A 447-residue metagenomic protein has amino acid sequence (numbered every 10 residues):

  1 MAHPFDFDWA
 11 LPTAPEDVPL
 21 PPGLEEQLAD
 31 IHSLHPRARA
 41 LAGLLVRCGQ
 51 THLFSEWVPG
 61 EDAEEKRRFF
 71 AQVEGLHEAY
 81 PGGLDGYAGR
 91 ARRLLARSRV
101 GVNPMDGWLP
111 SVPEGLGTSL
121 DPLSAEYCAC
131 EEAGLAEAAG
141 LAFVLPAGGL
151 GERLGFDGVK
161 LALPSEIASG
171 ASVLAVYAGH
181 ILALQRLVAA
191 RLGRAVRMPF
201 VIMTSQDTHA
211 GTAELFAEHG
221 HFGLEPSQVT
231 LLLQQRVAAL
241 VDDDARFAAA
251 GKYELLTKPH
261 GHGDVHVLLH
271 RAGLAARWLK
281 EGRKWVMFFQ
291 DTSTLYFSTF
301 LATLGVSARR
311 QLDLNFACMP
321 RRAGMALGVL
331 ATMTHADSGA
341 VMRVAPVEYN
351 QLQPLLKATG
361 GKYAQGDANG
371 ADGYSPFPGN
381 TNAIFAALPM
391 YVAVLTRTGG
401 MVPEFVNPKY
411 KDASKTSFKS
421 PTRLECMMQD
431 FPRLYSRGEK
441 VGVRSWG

Functional and structural regions predicted by a protein language model:
M1-L34, L41-V46: Intrinsically disordered, low-structural-confidence terminal and linker regions
H32-L123: Low-complexity, highly charged intrinsically disordered N-terminal segments that act as targeting/localization
Q50-F54, A79, G400, R437-G442: Intrinsically disordered or highly flexible coil/loop and linker segments, enriched in small and charged/polar residues
W57-E61, V73, V394-T398, F431-Y435: Generic structural signal for hydrophobic core residues of well-folded globular domains
E114-A142, R153-Q429: Domain-scale recognition of functional cores that engage charged ligands
A147-R153: Conserved adenylation A10 loop of the ANL superfamily
D412, R423-C426, D430-G447: Long, compositionally biased intrinsically disordered regions
